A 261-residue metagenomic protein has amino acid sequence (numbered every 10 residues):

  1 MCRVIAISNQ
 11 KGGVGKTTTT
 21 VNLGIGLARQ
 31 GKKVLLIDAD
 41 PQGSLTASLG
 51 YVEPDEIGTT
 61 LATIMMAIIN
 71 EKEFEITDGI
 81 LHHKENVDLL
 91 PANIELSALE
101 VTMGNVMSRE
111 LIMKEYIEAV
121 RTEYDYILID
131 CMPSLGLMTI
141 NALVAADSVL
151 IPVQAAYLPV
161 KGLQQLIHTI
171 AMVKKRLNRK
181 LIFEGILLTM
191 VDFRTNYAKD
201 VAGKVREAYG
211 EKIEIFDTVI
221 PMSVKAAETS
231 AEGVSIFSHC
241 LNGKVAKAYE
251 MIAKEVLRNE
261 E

Functional and structural regions predicted by a protein language model:
M1-E261: P-loop NTP-binding core
